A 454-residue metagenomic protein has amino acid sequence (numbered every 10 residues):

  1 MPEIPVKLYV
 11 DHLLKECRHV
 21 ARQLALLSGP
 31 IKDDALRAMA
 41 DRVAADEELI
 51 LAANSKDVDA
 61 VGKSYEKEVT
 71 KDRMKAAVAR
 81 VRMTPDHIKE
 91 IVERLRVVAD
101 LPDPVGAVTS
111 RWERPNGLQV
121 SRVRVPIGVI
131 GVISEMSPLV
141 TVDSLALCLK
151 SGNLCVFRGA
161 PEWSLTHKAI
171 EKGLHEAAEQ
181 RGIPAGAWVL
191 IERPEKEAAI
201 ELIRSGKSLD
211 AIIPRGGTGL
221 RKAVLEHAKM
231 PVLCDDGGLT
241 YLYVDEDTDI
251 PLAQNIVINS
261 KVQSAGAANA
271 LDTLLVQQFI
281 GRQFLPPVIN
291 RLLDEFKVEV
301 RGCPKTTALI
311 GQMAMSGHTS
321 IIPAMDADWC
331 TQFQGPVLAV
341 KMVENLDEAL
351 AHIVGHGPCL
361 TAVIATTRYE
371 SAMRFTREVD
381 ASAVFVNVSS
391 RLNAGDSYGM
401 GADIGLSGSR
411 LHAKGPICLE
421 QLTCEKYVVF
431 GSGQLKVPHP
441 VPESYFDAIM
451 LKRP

Functional and structural regions predicted by a protein language model:
M1-V120, L147: N-terminal Rossmann-like NAD(P)+-binding subdomain of aldehyde/semialdehyde dehydrogenases
I4-L8, M136-C155, A169, G173-Q180 (+2 more regions): ALDH superfamily catalytic-core signature
L27-D34, R181-W188, Q263-A270, K297-K305 (+3 more regions): Flexible, glycine/charged-enriched surface loops at secondary-structure junctions
E93, V97-A177, R181, M230-C234: Conserved small-residue-rich beta-alpha loop and adjacent elements that most often cradle the phosphate/pyrophosphate
A107, F157, L190-E192, I213-G216 (+4 more regions): General beta-strand structural signal in soluble alpha/beta enzymes
R111-W112, V120-P126, L149, Q180-P184 (+12 more regions): Solvent-exposed alpha-helices and their adjacent loops that cap or buttress functional pockets in soluble metabolic
I127, I322-P454: Conserved C-terminal structural/oligomerization subdomain of aldehyde/semialdehyde dehydrogenase
